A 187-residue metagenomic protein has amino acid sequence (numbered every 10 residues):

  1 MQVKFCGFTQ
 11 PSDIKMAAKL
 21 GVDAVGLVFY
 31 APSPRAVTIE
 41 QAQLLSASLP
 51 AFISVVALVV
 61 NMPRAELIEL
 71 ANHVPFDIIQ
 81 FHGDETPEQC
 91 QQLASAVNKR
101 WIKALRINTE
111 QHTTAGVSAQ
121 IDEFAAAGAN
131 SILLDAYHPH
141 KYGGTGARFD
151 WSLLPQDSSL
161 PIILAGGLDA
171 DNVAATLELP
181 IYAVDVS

Functional and structural regions predicted by a protein language model:
M1-D185: Conserved N-terminal beta1-alpha1 strand-loop-helix module at the mouth
